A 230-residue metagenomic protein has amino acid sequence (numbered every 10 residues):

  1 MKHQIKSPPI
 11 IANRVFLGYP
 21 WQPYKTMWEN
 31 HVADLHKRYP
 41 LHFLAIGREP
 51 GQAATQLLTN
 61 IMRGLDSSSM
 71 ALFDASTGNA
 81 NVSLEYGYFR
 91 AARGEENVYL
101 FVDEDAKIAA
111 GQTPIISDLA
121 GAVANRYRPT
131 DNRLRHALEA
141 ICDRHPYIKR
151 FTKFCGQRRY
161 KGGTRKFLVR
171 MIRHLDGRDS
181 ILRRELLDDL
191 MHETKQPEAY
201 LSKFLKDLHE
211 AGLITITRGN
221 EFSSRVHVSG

Functional and structural regions predicted by a protein language model:
M1-S68, T164, L168, I172 (+5 more regions): Conserved N-terminal substructure of TIR/SEFIR domains
P50, F101-I108: Short beta-alpha junction loops
S76-A92: Conserved TIR/SEFIR loop-to-helix hotspot centered on a Trp-containing motif with a nearby acidic residue
Y88, D207-E210: Alpha-helical DNA-recognition elements
A106-D118: Short, glycine/polar-rich helix-capping loops at beta-to-alpha or helix-loop-helix junctions that flank or form
I115-V169: C-terminal interaction surface of TIR/SEFIR-family domains
H209-G219: A short, conserved structural fragment
R218-G230: Short, cationic-aromatic polyanion-contact patches
